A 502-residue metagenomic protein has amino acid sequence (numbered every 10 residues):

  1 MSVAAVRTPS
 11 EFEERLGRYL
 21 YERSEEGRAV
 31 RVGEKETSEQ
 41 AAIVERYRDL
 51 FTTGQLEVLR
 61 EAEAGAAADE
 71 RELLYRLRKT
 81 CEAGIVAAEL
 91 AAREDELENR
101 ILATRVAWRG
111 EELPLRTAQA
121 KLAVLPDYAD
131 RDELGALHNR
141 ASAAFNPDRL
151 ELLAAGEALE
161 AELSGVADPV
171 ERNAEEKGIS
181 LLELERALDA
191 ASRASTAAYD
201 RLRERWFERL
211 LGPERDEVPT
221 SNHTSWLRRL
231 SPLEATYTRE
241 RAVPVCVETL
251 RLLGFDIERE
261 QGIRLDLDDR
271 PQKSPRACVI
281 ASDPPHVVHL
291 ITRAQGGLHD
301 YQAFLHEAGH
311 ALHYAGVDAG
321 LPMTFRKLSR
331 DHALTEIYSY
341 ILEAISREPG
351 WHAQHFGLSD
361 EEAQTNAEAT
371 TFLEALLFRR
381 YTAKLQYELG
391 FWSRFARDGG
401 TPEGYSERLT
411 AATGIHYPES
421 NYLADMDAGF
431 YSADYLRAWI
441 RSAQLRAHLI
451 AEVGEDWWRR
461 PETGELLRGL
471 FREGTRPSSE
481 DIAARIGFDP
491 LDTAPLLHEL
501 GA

Functional and structural regions predicted by a protein language model:
M1-D148: N-terminal helix-rich structural modules
S24-G27, R31, K35-S38, T53-R60 (+3 more regions): C-terminal, non-catalytic "cap/extension" segments appended to globular domains
L113-D127, A155-P169, E214-V218, T410-T413 (+1 more regions): Core structural elements
G135-A141, W226-E234, P285-L298, D318-L328 (+3 more regions): Glycine- and acidic
H138-H289, A294-L298, L497, G501: Contiguous, non-catalytic segments that form substrate-binding/exosite surfaces or channel walls
L188-A197, L328-N366, T371: Post-HExxH zinc-binding segment in Zn-dependent metallohydrolases
G296-D318, E336-Y340: Active-site recognition of the HExxH zinc-binding catalytic motif
T324-Y338, L376, D427-R437: Active-site metal-coordination segments of metallo-dependent hydrolases
